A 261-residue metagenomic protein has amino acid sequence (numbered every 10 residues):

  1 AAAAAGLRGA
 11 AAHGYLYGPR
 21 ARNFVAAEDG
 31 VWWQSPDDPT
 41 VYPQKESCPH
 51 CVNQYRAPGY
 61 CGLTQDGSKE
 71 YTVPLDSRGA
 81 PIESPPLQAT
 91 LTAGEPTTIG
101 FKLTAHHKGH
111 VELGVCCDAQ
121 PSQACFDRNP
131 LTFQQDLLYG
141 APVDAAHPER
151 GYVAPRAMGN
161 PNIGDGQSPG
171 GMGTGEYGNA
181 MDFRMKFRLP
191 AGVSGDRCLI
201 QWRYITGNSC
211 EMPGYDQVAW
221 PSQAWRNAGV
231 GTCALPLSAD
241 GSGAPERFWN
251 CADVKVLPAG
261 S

Functional and structural regions predicted by a protein language model:
A1-A2, D38: Helix-centric, low-specificity signal for extended rod-like, repetitive segments
A2-G18: N-terminal signal peptide
H13-G260: Structured recognition/catalytic domains enriched at protein termini, typified by the LPMO catalytic fold at the mature
